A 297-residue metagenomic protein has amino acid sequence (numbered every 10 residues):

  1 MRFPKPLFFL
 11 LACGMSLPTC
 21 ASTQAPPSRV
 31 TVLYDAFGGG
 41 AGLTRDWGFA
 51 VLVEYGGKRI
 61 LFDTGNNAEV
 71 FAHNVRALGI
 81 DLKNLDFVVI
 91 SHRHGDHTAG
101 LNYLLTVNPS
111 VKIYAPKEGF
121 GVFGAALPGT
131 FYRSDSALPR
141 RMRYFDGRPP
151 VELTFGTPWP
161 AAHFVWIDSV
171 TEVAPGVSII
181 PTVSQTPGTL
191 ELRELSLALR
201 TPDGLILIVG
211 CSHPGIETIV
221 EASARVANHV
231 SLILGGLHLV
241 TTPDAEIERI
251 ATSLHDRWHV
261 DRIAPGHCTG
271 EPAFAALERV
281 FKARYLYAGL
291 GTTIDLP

Functional and structural regions predicted by a protein language model:
M1-F8: Bacterial N-terminal signal peptides that target proteins for export
F8-P18: Bacterial N-terminal signal peptides
T19-T23: Boundary at the C-terminal end of the N-terminal hydrophobic targeting segment
R29-L78, L190-I208: Conserved beta-strand hairpin/beta-sheet module of binuclear metal-dependent hydrolase folds, prominently
V53, D63, V75, H92 (+4 more regions): Divalent metal-coordination and catalytic microenvironments
E69-E118, A224-L234, H238: Active-site metal-binding motif and surrounding structural segment of the metallo-beta-lactamase
H97, K112, S196, P202-G291: Cap/insert and terminal regions of metallo-dependent hydrolase folds
G119-L195, L286-P297: Metallo-beta-lactamase
